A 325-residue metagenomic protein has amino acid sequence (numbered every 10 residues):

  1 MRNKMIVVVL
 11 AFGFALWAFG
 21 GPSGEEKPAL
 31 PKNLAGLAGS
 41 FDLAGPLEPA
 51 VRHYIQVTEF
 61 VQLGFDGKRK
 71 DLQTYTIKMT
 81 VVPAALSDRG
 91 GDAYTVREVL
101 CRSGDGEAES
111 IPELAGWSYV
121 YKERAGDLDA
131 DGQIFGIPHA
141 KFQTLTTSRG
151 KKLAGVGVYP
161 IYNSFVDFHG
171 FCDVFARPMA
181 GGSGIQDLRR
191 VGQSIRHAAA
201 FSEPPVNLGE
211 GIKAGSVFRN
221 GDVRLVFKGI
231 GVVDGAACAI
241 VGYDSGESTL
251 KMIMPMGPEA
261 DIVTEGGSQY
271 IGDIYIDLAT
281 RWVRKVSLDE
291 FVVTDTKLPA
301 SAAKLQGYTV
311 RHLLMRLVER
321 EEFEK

Functional and structural regions predicted by a protein language model:
M1-V7: Bacterial N-terminal signal peptides that target proteins for export
V8-L16: Bacterial N-terminal signal peptides
A18-G20, G24-E26: Boundary at the C-terminal end of the N-terminal hydrophobic targeting segment
E25-K325: Signature of exported/secreted
